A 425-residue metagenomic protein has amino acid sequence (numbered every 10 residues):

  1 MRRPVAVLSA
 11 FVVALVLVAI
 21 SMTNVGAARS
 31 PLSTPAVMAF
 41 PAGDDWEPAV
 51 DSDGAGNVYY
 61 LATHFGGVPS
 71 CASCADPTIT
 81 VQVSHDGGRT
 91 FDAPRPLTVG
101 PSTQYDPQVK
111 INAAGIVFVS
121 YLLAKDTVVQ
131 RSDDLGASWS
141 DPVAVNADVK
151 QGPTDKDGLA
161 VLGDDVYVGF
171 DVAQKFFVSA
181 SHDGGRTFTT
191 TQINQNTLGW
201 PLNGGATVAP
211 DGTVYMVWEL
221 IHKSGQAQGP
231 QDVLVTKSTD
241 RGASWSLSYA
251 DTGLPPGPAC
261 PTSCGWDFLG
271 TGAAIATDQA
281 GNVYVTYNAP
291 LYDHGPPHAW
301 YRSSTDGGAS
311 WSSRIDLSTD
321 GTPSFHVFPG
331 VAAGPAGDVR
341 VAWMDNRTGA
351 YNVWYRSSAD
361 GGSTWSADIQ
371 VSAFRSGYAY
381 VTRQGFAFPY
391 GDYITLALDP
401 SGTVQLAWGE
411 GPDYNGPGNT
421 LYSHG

Functional and structural regions predicted by a protein language model:
M1-F11: N-terminal export and membrane-targeting signals
S9-I20: Bacterial N-terminal signal peptides
I20-G26: Intrinsically disordered, low-complexity boundary segments flanking structured domains
G26-G425: Extracellular, repeat-based ectodomains that mediate carbohydrate processing or recognition
